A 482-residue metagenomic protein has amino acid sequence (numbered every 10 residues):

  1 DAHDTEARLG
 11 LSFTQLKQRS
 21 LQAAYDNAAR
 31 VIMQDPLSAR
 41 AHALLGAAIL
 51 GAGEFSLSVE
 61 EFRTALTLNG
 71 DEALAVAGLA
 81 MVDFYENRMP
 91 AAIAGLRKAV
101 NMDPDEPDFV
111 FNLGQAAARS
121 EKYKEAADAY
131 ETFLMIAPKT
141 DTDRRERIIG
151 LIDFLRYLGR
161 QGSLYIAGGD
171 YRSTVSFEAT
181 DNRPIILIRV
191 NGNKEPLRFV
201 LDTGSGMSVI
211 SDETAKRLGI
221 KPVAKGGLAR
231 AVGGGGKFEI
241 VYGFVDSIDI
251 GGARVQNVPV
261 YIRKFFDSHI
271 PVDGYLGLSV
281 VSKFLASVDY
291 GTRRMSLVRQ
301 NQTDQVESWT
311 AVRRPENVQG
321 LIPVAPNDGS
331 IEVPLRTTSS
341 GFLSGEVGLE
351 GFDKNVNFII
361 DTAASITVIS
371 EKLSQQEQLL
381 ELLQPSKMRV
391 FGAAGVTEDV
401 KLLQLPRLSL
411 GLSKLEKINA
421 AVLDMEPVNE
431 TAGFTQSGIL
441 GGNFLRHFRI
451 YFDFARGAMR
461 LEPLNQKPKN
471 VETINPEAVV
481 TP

Functional and structural regions predicted by a protein language model:
E6-D26, R30-M33, L37-P482: Pepsin/retropepsin-fold aspartyl endopeptidases
